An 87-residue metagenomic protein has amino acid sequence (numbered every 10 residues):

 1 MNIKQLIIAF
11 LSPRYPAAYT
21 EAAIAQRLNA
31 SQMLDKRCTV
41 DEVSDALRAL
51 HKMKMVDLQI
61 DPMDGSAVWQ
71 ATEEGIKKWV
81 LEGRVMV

Functional and structural regions predicted by a protein language model:
M1-Y19, V87: Short alpha-helical segments that sit at the start of domains
N2-I7, T39-E42, A67: N-terminal positioning helix adjacent to the helix-turn-helix/winged-helix DNA-binding module
A18-A30, L34: Short acidic, hydrophobic short linear motifs in intrinsically disordered regions
D35-K52: Short amphipathic alpha-helical interaction segments
H51-M63: A short, conserved structural fragment
M63-A71: Minor-groove-contacting beta-hairpin "wing" of winged helix-turn-helix DNA-binding domains
E73-V87: Short, amphipathic alpha-helical interaction segments positioned at domain boundaries
